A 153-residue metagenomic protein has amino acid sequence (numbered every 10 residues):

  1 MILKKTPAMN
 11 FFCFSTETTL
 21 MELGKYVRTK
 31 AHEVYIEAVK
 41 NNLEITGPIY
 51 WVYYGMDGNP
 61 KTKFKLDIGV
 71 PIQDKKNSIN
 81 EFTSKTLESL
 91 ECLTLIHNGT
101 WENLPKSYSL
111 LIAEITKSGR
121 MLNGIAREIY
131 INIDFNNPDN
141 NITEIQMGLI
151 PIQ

Functional and structural regions predicted by a protein language model:
M1-Q153: A solvent-exposed interaction/effector surface
